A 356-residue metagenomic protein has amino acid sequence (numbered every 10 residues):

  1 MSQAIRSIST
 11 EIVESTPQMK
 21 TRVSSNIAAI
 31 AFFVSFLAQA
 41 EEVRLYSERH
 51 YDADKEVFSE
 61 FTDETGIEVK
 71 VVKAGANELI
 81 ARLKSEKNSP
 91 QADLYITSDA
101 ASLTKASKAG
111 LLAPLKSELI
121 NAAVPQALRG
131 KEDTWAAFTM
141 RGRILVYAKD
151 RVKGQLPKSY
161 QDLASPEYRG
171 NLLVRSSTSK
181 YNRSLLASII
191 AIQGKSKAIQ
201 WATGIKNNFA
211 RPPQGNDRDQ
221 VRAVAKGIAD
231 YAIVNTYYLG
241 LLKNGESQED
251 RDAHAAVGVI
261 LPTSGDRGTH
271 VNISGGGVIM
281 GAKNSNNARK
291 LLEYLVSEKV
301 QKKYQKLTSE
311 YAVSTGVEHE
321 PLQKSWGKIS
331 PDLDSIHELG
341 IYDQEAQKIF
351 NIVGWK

Functional and structural regions predicted by a protein language model:
S35-L37: N-terminal signal peptide c-region/cleavage motif recognized by signal peptidases
E41-K105, K356: Early extracytoplasmic/lumenal segment of secretory-pathway proteins
Y46-R49, K131-E132, Y147-K149, R169-Q193 (+2 more regions): Short beta-strand->loop
P90-Y95, A113-L145, Q161, N171-V174: A structural signal for short loop-to-beta-strand junctions that line the ligand-binding cleft of periplasmic/secreted
I144-R151, V271-N284, K303-K306: A bilobed periplasmic-binding-protein/Venus flytrap-type ligand-binding module shared by bacterial periplasmic
G170-S177, Y294-E318: Periplasmic-binding protein-like
S188, Q193-P262: Ligand-binding pocket segment of bilobal, Venus flytrap-like solute-binding proteins
K197-A198, S309-K356: An extracytoplasmic/periplasmic, membrane-proximal ligand-sensing/linker region
